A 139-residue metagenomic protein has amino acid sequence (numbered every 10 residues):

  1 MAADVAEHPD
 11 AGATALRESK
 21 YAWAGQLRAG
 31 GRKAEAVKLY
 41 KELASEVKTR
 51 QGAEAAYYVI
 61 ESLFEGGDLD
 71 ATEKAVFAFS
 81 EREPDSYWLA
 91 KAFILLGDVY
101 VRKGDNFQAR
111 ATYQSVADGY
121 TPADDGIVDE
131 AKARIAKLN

Functional and structural regions predicted by a protein language model:
M1-N139: Acidic, polar-rich low-complexity tracts and alpha-helical solenoid repeat scaffolds
